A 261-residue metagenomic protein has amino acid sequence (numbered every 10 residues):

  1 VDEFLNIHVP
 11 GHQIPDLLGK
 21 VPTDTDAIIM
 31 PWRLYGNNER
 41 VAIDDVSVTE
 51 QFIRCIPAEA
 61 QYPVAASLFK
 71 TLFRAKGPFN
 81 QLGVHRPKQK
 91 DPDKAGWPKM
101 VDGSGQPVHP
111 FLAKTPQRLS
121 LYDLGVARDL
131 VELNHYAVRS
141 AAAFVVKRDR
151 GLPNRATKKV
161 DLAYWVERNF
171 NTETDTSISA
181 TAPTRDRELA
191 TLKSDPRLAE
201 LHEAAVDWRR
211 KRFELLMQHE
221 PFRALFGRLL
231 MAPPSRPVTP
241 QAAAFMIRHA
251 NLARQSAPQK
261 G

Functional and structural regions predicted by a protein language model:
D2-L5: Acidic metal-phosphate-binding loop of nucleotide-sugar-dependent transferases
I7-A232: Catalytic-site signature of metal-activated, phosphate-bearing donor transferases, centered on the GT-A/GT-A-like
E220-G261: C-terminal non-catalytic accessory extensions
